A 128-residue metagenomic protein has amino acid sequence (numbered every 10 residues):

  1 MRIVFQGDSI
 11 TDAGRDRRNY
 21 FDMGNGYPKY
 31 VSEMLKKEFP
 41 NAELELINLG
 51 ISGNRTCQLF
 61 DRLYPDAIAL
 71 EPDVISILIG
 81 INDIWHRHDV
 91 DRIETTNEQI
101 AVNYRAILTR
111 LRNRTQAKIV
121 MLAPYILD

Functional and structural regions predicted by a protein language model:
M1-S52, Y64-E71: Serine-esterase "nucleophile elbow" of acetyl-processing enzymes
Y30-E45, Q58-D128: Alpha-helical cap/lid subdomain in secreted, periplasmic, or secretory-pathway luminal O-acyl-processing enzymes
